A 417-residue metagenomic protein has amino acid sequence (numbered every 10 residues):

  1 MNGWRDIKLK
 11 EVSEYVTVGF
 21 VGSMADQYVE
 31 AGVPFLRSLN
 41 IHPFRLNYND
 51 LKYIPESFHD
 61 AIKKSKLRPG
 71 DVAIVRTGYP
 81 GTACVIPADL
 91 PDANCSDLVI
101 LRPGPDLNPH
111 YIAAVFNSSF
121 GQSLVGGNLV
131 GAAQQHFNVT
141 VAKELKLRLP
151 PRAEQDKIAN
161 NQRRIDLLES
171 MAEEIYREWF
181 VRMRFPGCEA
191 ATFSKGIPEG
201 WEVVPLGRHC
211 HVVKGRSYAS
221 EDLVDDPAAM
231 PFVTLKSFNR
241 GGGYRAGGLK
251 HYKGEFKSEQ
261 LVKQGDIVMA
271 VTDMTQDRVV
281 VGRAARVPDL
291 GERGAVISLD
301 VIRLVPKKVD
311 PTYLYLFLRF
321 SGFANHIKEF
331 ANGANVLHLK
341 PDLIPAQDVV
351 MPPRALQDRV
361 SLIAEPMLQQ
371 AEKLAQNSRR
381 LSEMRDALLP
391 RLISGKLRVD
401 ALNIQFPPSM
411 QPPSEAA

Functional and structural regions predicted by a protein language model:
M1-F20, E144-S217, R354-S361, E365-A401 (+2 more regions): Non-catalytic DNA-recognition/assembly elements of restriction-modification systems
N2, P91-V99, L107-H110, Q122 (+3 more regions): A short glycine-rich beta-alpha junction/loop motif
D6-D26, L39-P69, D89, N94 (+4 more regions): Sequence-specific dsDNA recognition surfaces
G22-E30, D50, G127-N128, A190 (+2 more regions): Short coil/turn segments at secondary-structure boundaries
R37-S38, E56-N117, T234, E259-R319 (+2 more regions): A short beta-sheet element
I41, A142, F238, V301 (+2 more regions): Hydrophobic pocket-lining residues within nucleotide cofactor-binding pockets
V99-P103, E144-L149, D156, K195 (+4 more regions): Short, well-ordered beta-strand elements within core beta-sheets of diverse protein domains
G322: A glycine- and small/hydrophobic-rich beta-loop-beta segment that serves as a flexible "lid/hinge" or phosphate-binding
